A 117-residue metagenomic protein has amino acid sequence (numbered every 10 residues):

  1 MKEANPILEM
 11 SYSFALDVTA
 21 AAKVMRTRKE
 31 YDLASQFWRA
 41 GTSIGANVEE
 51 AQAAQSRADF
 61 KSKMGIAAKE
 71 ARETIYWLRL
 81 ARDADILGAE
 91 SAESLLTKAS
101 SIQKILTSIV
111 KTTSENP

Functional and structural regions predicted by a protein language model:
M1-P117: Short, C-terminally biased terminal segments at protein or domain edges
